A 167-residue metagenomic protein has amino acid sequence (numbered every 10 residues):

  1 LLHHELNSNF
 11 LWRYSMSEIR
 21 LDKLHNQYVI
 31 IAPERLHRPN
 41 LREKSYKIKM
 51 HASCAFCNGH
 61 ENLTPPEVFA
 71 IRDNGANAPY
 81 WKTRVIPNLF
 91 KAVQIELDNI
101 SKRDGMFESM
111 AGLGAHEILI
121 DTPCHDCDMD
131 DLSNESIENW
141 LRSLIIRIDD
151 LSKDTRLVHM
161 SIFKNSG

Functional and structural regions predicted by a protein language model:
F10-G167: HIT superfamily nucleotide-processing domains
